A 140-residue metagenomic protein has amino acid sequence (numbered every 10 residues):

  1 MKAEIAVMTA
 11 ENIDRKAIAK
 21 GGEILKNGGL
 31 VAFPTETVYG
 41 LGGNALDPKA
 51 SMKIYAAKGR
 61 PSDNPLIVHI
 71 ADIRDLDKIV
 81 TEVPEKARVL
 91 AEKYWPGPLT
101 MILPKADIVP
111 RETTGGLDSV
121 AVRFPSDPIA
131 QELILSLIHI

Functional and structural regions predicted by a protein language model:
M1-I138: Active-site-adjacent structural elements in enzyme catalytic cores
